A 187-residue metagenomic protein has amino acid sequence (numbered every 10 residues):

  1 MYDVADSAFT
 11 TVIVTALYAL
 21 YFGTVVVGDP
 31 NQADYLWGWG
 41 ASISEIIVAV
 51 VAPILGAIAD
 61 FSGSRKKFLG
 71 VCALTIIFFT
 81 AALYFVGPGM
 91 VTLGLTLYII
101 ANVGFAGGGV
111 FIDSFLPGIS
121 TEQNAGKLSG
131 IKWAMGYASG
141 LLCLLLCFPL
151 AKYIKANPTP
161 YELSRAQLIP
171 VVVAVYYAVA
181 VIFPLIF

Functional and structural regions predicted by a protein language model:
M1-E45, V91-L95: Helix-loop boundary and gating motifs at the non-cytosolic
I13, L17, D34-I58, F78 (+1 more regions): Central cavity-lining transmembrane alpha-helices of secondary-active solute carriers, predominantly the Major
V48-A49, G126-A151: Glycine-rich segments within core transmembrane alpha-helices of 12-TM secondary carriers
A59-T75: Cytoplasmic membrane-interface "Motif A"-like loop-to-helix N-cap segments of 12-TM Major Facilitator Superfamily
A73, F79-F111: Hydrophobic core of transmembrane alpha-helices in multi-pass small-molecule transporters, especially MFS/SLC-type
A73-T80, G136, Y176-A180: MFS 12-TM fold signature
L97-M135: Cytoplasmic helix-loop-helix junction between adjacent transmembrane helices in 12-TM secondary transporters
C143-A156, A174-F187: C-terminal membrane-cytosol helix-exit motif in multi-pass small-molecule transporters
